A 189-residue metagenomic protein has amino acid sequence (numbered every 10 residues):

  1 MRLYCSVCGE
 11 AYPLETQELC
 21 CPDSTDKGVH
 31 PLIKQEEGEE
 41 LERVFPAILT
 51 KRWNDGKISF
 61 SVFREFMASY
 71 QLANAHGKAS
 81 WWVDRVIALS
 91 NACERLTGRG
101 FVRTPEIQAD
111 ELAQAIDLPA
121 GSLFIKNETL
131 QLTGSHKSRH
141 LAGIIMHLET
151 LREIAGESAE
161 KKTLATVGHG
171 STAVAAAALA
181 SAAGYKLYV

Functional and structural regions predicted by a protein language model:
M1-V189: PLP-dependent amino-acid enzyme catalytic core
